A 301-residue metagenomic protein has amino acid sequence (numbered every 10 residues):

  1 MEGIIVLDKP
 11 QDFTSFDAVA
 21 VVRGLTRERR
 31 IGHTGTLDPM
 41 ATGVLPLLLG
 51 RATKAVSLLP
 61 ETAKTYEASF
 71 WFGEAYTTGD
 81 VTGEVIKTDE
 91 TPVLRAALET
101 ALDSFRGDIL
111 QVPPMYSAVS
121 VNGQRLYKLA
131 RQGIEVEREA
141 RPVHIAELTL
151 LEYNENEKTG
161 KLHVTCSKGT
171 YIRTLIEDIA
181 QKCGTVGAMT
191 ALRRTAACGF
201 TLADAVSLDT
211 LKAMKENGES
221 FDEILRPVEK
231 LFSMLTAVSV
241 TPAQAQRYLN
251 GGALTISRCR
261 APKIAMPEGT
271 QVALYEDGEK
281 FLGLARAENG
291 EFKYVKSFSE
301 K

Functional and structural regions predicted by a protein language model:
M1-D12, F16-H33, L37, A41-T42 (+4 more regions): Accessory RNA 3′-end/elbow-binding domains used by RNA modification enzymes
M1-S167, T174-V206: Catalytic cores of RNA-modifying enzymes
V136, G169, G290-K293: A short local loop/turn or secondary-structure capping micro-motif enriched for an aromatic residue
K168-G169, Y248: Glycine-rich beta-strand-to-loop/alpha-helix junction loops that act as flexible
